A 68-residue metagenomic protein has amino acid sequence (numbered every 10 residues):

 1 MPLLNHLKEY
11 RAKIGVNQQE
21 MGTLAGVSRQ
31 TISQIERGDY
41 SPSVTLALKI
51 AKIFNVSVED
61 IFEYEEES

Functional and structural regions predicted by a protein language model:
N5-L24: Short basic helix-loop element that most often maps to the first helix and adjoining turn of HTH DNA-binding modules
Y10, L24-A25, I35, Y64: Residues in the recognition helix of alpha-helical DNA-binding motifs
Q19, Q30, E59: Residues within helix-turn-helix
V27-S41: Recognition helix of helix-turn-helix/homeodomain-like DNA-binding domains that insert into the DNA major groove
R37, V56, E66: Short, conserved catalytic or interaction motifs in soluble domains
T45-D60: DNA major-groove recognition helix of helix-turn-helix/homeodomain DNA-binding modules
F62-S68: Short, charged recognition helix plus adjacent turn of helix-turn-helix-like nucleic-acid-binding domains
